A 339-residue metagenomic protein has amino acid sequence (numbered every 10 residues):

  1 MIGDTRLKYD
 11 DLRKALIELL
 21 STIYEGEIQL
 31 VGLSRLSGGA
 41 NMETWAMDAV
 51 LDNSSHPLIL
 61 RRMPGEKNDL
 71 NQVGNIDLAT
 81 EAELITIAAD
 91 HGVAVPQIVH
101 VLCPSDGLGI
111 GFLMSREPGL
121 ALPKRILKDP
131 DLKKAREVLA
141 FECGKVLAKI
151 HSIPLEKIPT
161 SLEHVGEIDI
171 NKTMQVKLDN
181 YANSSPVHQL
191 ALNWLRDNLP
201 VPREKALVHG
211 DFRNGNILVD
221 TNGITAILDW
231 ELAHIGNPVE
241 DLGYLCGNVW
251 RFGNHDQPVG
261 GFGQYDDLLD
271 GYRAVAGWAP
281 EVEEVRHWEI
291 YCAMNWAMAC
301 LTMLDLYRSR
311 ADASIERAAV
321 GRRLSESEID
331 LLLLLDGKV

Functional and structural regions predicted by a protein language model:
M1-E27: Juxta-kinase regulatory segment immediately upstream of eukaryotic protein kinase catalytic domains
S34-L192, D197-E204: ATP-binding pocket architecture of kinase catalytic cores
L162-V165, A279-Y291: All-alpha amphipathic helical-bundle segments outside canonical DNA-binding/catalytic cores that form hydrophobic
K205-L207, T225: Conserved protein kinase catalytic-loop anchor
L207-H209, N214: Catalytic-loop of the protein kinase fold
L228-A233: Activation of the activation-loop gatekeeper triad in protein kinase-fold domains
D241-G277, Y291-R310: Active-site activation/catalytic loop segments of kinase-like enzymes and analogous catalytic loops in related
